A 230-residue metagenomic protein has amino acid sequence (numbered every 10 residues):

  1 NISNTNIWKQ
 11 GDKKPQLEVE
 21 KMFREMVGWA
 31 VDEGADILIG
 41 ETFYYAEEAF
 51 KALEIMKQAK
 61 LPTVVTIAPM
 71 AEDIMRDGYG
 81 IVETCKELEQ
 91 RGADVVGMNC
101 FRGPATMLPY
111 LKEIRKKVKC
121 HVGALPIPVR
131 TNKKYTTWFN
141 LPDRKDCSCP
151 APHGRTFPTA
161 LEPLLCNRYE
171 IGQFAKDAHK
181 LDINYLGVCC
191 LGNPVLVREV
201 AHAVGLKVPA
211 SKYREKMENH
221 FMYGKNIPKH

Functional and structural regions predicted by a protein language model:
N1-H230: Domain-level signal for soluble alpha/beta catalytic cores
